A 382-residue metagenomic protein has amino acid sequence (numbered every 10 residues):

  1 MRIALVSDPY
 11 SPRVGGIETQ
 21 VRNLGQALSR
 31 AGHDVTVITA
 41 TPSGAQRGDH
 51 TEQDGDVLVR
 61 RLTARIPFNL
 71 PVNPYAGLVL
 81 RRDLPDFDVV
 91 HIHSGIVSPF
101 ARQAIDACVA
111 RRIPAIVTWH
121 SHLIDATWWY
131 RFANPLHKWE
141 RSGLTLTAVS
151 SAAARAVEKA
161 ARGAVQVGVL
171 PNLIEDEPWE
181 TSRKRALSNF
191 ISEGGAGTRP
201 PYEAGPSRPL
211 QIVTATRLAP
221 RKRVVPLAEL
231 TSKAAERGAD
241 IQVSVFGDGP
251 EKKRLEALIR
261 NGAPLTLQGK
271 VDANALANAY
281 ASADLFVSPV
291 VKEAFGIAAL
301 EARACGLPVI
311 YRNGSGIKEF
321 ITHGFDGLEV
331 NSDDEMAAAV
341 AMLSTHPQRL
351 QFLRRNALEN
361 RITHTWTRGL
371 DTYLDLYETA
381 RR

Functional and structural regions predicted by a protein language model:
A152, L173: Carbohydrate-associated surface elements
N189-E193, P201-S232, S244: Conserved donor-binding/catalytic core segment of Leloir-type glycosyltransferases
K253-V271: Nucleotide-activated donor-binding/catalytic signature segment of Leloir-type glycosyltransferases, i.e., the conserved
K270-V271, N278-A283: Short alpha-helical donor nucleotide-sugar binding micro-motif in glycosyltransferases
V291: Aromatic "clamp/platform" in nucleotide-sugar-dependent glycosyltransferases that forms part of the donor/acceptor
P308-Y311: Short hydrophobic beta-strand element within catalytic cores of glycosyltransferases and related nucleotide-activated
H323-D334, M342-P347: Conserved acidic donor-binding segment of nucleotide-sugar-dependent glycosyltransferases
R349-T363: A short, well-ordered alpha-helix in the C-terminal region of glycosyltransferases
